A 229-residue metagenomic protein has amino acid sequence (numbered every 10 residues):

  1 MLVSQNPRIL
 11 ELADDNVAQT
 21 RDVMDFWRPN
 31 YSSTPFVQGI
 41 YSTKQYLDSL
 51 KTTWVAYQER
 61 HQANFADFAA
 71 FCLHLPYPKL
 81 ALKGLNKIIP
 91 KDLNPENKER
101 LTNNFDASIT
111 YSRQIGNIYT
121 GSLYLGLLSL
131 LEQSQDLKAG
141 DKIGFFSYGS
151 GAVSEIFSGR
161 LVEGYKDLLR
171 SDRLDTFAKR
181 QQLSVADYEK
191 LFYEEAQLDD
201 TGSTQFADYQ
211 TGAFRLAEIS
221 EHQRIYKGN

Functional and structural regions predicted by a protein language model:
M1-D48, F157-N229: Condensing-enzyme catalytic core mediating Claisen C-C bond formation in acyl metabolism
M1-V3, T120-Q135: Active-site-proximal alpha-helical scaffold in enzymes
P7, N16-R21, H74-K79, G149-A152: Glycine-rich beta-alpha junction loops
F36-I40, A69, F105-I118, F146: Cysteine-centered functional microenvironments
K51-A69, L130-D136: Phosphate/pyrophosphate-binding loops at sites that engage ATP/ADP/AMP, CoA/4′-phosphopantetheine, polyphosphate
Q62-I88: Conserved beta-ketoacyl condensing-enzyme motif
P90-S122: Conserved catalytic cysteine-centered active-site region of acyl-thioester-dependent Claisen-condensing enzymes
L128-A178: Catalytic phosphate/nucleotide-handling subdomain of diverse soluble enzymes
